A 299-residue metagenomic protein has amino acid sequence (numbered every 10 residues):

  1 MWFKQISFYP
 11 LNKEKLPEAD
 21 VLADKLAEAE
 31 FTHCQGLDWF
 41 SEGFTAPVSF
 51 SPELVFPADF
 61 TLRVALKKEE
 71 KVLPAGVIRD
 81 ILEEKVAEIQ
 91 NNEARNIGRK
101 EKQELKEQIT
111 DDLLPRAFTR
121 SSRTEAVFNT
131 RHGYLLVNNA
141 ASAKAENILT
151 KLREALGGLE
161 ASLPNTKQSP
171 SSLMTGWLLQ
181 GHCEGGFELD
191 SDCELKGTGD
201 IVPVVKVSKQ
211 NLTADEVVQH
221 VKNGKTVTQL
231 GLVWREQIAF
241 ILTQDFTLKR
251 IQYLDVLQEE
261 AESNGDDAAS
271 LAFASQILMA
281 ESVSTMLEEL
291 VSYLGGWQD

Functional and structural regions predicted by a protein language model:
M1-D299: Intrinsically disordered, low-complexity, charge-rich terminal extensions of nucleic-acid-associated complexes
